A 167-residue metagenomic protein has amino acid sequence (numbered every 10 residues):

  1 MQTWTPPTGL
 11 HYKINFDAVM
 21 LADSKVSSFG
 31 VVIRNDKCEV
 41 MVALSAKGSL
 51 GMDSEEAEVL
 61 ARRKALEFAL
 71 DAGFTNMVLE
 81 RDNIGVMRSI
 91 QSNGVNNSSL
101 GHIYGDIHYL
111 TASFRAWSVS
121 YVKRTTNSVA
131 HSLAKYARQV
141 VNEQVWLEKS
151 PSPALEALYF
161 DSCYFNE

Functional and structural regions predicted by a protein language model:
M1-E167: Primary recognition of RNase H-like, Mg2+-dependent phosphodiesterase/nuclease domains
